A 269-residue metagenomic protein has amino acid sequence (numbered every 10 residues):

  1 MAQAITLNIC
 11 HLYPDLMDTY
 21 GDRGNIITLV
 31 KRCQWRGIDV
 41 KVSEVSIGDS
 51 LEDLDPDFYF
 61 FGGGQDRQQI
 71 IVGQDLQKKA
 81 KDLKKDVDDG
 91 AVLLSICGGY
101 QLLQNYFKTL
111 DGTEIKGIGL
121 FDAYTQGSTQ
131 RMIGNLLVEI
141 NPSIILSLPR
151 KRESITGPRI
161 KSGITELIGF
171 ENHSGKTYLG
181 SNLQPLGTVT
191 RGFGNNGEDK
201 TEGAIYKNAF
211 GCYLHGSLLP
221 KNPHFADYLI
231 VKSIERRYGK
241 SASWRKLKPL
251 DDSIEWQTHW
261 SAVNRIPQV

Functional and structural regions predicted by a protein language model:
M1-K85, Y124-Q126, L146-K151, T156-K161 (+1 more regions): N-terminal beta1-alpha1 cap of cysteine-dependent amidohydrolase-like domains
T6-L7, I164-L167, I205-F210: Beta-strand-turn-beta hairpins that frame and shape the catalytic cleft of phosphate-ester-processing enzymes
Y13-D15, S174-K176, G216-L218: Glycine-rich beta-alpha junction loops
F58-G62, L94, Y213: Structural motif
D66-I144, I164: Cysteine-nucleophile active-site neighborhood
D111-E202: Pocket-forming structural segment of enzyme catalytic cores
N196-I234: A glycine-centered loop/beta-turn motif at secondary-structure junctions
